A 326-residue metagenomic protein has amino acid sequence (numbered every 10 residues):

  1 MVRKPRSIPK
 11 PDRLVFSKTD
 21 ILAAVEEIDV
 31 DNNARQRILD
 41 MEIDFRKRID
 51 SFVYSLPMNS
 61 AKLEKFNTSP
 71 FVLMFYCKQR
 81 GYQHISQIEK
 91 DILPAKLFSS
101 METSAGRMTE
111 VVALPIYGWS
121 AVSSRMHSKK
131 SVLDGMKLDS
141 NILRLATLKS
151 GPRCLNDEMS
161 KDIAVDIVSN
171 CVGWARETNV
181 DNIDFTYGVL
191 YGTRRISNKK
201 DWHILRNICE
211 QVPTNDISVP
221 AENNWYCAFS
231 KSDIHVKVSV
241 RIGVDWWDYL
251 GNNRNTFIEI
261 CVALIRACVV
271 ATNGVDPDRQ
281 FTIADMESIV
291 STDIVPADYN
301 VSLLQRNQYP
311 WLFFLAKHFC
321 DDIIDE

Functional and structural regions predicted by a protein language model:
V2-R107: Interdomain/boundary linker segments immediately adjacent to catalytic/signaling cores
A23-A24, D29-R37, D44-F52, L97 (+2 more regions): Hydrophobic transmembrane alpha-helix bundles
I85-S86, I92, N179-R194, D248-N253: A short, terminal or domain-edge coil/loop segment
G106-A175: Catalytic centers of nucleases
S150-C227: Catalytic cores of nucleic-acid endonucleases
K200-E326: Charged, structured surface patches that assemble and position nucleic-acid processing machinery
